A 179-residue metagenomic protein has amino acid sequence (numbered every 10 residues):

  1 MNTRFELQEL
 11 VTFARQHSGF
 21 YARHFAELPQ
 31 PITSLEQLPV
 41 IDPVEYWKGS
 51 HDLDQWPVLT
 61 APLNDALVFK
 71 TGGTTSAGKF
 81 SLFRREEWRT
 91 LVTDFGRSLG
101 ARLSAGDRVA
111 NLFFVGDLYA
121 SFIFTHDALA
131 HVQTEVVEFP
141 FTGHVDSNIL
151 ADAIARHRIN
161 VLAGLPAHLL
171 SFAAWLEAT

Functional and structural regions predicted by a protein language model:
M1-K70, T75-T90, D94-R97, S104-A105 (+1 more regions): Nucleotide 5′-phosphate-binding alpha/beta core
S18-G19, H144, P166-A167: Alpha-helix N-cap/helix-start capping motif
W88, F114-L118, A167: Short glycine-enriched loops at secondary-structure junctions
L99-H131: Conserved AMP-binding loop of ANL adenylate-forming enzymes
D127-V137, N160: A short helix-loop-beta submotif of the ANL/AMP-binding
V137-A153: ATP-dependent adenylate-forming carboxylate-activation enzymes
I159-T179: Adenylate-forming
